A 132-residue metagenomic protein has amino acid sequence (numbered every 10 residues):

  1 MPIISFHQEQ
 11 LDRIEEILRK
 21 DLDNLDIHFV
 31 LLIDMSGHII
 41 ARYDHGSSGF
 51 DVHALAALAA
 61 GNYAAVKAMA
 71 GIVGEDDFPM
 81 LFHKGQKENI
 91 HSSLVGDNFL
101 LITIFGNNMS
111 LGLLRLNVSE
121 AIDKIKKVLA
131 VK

Functional and structural regions predicted by a protein language model:
M1-F29, S36-K132: Acidic, low-complexity cytosolic segments
